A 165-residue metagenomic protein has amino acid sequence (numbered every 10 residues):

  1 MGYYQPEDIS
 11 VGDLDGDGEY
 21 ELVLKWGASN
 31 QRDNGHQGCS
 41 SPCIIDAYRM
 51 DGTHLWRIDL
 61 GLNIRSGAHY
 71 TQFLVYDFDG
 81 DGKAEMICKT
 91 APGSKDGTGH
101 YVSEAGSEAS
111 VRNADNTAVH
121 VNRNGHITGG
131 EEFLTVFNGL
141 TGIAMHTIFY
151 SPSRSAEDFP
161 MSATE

Functional and structural regions predicted by a protein language model:
M1-E165: Beta-propeller-forming repeat regions
